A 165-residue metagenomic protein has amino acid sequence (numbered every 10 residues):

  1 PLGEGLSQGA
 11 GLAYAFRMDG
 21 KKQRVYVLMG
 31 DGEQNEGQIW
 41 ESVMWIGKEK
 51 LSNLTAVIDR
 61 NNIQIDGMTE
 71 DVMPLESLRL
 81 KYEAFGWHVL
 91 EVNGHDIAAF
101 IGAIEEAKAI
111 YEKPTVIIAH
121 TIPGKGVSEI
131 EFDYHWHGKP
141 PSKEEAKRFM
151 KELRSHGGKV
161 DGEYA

Functional and structural regions predicted by a protein language model:
L2-A165: Glycine-rich ThDP/TPP pyrophosphate-binding loop and its adjacent helix/strand module within ThDP-dependent enzymes
